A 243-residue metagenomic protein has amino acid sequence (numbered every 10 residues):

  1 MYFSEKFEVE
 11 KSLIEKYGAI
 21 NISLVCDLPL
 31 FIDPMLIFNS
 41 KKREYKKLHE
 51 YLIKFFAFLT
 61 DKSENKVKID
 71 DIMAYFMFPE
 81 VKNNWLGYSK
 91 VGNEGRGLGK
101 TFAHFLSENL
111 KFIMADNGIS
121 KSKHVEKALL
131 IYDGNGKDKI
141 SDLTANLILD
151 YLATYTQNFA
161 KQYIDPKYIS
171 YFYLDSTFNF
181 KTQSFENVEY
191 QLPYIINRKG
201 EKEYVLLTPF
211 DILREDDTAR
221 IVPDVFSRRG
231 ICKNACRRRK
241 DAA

Functional and structural regions predicted by a protein language model:
M1-A243: Nuclease-adjacent, charged terminal/linker segments that flank catalytic cores
